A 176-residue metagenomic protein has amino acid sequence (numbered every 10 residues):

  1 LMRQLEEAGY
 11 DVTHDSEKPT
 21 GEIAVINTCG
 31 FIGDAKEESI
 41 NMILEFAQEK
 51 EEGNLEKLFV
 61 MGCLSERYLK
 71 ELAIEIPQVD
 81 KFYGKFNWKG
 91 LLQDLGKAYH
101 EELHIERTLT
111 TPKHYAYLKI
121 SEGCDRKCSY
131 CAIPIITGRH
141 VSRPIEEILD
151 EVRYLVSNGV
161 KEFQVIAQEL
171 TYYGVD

Functional and structural regions predicted by a protein language model:
L1-Y173: Proteins enriched for Cys/Gly/acidic motifs involved in redox and nucleic-acid/cofactor modification
